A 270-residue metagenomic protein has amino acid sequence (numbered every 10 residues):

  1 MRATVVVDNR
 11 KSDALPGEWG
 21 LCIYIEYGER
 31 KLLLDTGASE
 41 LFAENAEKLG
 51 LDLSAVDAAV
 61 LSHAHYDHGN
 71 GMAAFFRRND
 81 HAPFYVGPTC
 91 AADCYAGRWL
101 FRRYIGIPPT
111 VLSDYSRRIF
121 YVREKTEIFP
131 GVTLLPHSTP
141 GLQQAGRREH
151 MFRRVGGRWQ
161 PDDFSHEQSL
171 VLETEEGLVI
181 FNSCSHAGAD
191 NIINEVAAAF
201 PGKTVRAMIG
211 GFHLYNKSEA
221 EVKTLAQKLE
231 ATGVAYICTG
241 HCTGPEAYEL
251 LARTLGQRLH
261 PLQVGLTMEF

Functional and structural regions predicted by a protein language model:
M1-D13, E149-P161, G210-L214: Glycine-rich phosphate-binding "P-loop"
M1-L49, D163, E167-N182: Conserved beta-strand hairpin/beta-sheet module of binuclear metal-dependent hydrolase folds, prominently
D8-R10, T36-S39, A64, T89-C90 (+5 more regions): Active-site metal-binding loops of divalent metal-dependent hydrolases
I25, D35, A46, H63 (+4 more regions): Divalent metal-coordination and catalytic microenvironments
L41-A91, A198-A207, A235: Active-site metal-binding motif and surrounding structural segment of the metallo-beta-lactamase
Y66-H68, P83, P161-S169, E173-V264: Cap/insert and terminal regions of metallo-dependent hydrolase folds
A82-K125: Hydrophobic alpha-helical segments and helix pairs
L100-R102, L112, E124-E176: Active-site-proximal loop/helix segment associated with metal-binding centers of metalloenzymes
